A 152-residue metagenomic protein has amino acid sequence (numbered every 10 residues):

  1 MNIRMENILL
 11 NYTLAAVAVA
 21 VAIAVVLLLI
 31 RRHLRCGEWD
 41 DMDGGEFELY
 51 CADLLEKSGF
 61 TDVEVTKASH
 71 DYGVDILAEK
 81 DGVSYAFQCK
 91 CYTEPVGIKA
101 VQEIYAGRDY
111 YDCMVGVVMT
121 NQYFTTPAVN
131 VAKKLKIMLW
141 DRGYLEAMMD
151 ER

Functional and structural regions predicted by a protein language model:
M1-R152: Mixed-charge (Asp/Glu-Lys/Arg
